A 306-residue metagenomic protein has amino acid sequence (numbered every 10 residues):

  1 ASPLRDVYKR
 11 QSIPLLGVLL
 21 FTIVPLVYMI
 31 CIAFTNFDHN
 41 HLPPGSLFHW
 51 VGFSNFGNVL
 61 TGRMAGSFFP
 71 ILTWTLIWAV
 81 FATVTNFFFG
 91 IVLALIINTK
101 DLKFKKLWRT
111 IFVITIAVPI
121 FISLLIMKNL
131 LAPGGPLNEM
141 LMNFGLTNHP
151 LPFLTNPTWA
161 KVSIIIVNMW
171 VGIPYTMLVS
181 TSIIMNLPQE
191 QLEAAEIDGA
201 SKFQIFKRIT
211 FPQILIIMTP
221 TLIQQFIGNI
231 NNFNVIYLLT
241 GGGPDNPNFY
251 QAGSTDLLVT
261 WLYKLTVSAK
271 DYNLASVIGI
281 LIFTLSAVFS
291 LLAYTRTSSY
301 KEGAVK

Functional and structural regions predicted by a protein language model:
R5, R10-K306: A structural signal for multi-pass alpha-helical bundles of membrane permease subunits that mediate small-molecule
